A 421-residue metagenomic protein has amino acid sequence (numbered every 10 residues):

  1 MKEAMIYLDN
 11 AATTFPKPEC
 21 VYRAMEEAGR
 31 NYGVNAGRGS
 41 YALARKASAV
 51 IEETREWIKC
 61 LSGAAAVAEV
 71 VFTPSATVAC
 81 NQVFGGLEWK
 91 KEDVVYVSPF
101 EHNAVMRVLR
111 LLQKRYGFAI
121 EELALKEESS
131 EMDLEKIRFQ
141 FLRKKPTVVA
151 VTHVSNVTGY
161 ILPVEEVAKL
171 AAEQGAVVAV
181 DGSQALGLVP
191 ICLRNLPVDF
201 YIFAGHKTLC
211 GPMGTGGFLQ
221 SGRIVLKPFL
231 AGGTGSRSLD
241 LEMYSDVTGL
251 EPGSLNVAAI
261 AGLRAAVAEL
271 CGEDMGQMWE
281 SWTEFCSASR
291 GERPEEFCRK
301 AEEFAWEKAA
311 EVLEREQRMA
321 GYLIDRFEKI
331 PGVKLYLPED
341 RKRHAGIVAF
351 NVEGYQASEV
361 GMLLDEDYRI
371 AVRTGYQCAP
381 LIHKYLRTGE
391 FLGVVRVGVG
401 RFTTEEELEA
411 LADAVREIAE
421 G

Functional and structural regions predicted by a protein language model:
M1-G421: Pyridoxal 5′-phosphate
